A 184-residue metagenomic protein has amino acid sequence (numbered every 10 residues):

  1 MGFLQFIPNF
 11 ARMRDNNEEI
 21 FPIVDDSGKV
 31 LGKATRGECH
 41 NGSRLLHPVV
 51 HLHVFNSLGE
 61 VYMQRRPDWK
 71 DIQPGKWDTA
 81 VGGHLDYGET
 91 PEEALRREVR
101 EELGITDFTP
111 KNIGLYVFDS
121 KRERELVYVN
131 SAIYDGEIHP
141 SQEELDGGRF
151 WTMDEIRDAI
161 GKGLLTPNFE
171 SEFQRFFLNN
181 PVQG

Functional and structural regions predicted by a protein language model:
M1-R12: N-terminal amphipathic/basic-hydrophobic helices that include classical n-h-c signal peptides and signal-anchor
L4-F6, G75, Y87, G114-Y116 (+1 more regions): Nudix hydrolase/Nudix homology domain
A11-H51, F55-S57: Acidic, metal-coordinating catalytic segment for phosphate/diphosphate chemistry, firing primarily on the Nudix
E38, W69-D71, G147: Short, surface-exposed beta-strand-loop junctions and turns on beta-sheet-rich folds
P48, L58, D68, T90 (+2 more regions): Active-site segment of metal-dependent pyrophosphate-handling enzymes, primarily the Nudix hydrolase catalytic core
V49-V81: A glycine-rich, hydrophobic loop/mini-helix early in the fold
G83-E89: Active-site acidic-Proline motif in GNAT/NAT acetyltransferases
